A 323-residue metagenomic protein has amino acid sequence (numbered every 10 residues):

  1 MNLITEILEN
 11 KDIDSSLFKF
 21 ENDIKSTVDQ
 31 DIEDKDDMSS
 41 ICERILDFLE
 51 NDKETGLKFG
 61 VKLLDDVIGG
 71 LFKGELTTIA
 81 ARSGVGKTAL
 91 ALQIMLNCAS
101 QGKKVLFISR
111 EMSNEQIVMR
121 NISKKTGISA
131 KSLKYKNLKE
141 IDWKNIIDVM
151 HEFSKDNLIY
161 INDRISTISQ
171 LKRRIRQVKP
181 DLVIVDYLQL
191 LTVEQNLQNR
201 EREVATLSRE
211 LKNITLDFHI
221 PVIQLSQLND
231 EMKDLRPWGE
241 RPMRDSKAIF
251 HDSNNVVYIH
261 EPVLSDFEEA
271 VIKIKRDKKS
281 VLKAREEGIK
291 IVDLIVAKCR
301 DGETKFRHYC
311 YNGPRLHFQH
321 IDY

Functional and structural regions predicted by a protein language model:
M1-L49, V85: Short, small/acidic-rich helices and loops at N termini and domain boundaries of DNA replication/processing enzymes
S40-D66: N-terminal pre-Walker A segment at the start of P-loop NTPase domains
D66, N97-K179, V193, T304-H308: Cytosolic-facing regulatory segments adjacent to core modules
V67-G74: Phosphate-binding P-loop
T77-T78, L106: Short hydrophobic/aromatic beta-strand immediately N-terminal to the Walker A/P-loop
L90, I94: Hydrophobic positions on the alpha1 helix immediately C-terminal to the Walker A/P-loop
G127, I168-V183, E210, L216-F218 (+1 more regions): C-terminal regions of RecA-like/P-loop NTPase motor modules
L133-N137, V193-V204, D234-R241: Flexible beta-alpha connector loops of hexameric P-loop NTPases
